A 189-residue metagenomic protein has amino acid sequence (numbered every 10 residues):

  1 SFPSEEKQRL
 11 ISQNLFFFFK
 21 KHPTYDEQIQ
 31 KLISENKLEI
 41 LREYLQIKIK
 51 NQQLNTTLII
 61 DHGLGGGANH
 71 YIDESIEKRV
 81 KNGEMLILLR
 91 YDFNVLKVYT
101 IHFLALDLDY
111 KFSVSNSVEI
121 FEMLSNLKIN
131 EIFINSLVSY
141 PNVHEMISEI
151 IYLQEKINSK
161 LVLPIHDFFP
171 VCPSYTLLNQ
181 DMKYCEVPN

Functional and structural regions predicted by a protein language model:
F2-L10, E74-S75, F103, S148-I150 (+1 more regions): Short secondary-structure boundary/capping segments
F2-T56, E77, K81-M85: C-terminal, non-catalytic tails of nucleotide-sugar-dependent glycosyltransferases
F19, L88-I134: A conserved catalytic-core segment of Leloir-type glycosyltransferases
E43-F103, E155-N158: N-terminal subdomain of nucleotide-sugar transferases
D92-V95, V138, I165-P170: Short beta-alpha junction loops
M123, E145-N158: Catalytic-core regions built around general acid/base machinery
L124-H144, K160-P164: Short N-terminal targeting/anchoring amphipathic segment
D167-N189: Acceptor-binding helix/loop patch of EC 2.4 sugar-transfer enzymes, predominantly nucleotide-sugar-dependent
